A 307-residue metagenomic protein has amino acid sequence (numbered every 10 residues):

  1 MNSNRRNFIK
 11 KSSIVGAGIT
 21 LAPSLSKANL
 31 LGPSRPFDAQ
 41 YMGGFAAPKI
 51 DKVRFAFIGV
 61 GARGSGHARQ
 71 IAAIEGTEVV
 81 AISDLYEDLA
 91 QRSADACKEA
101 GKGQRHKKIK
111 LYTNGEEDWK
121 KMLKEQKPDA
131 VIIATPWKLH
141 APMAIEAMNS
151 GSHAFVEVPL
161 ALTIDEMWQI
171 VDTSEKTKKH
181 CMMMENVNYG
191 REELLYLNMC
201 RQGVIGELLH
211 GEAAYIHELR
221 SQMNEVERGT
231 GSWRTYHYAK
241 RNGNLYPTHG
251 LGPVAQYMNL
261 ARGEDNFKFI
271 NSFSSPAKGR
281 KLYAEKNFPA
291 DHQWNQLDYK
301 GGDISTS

Functional and structural regions predicted by a protein language model:
M1-S152, W168-H180: N-terminal glycine-/serine-/threonine-rich beta1-alpha1-beta2 phosphate-ribose binding loop of Rossmann-like
A46, S83, L282-S307: Glycine-enriched catalytic-core subsegment of oxygenase/oxidase enzymes
I50-K52, I74-T77, L208, F267 (+2 more regions): Extracellular structured ligand-interaction cores
G59, K176-M182, V187-F288, W294-N295: Predominantly a Rossmann-like dinucleotide-binding segment in NAD(P)-dependent oxidoreductases
G64, G115, H140, E166 (+2 more regions): Conserved donor sugar-nucleotide recognition element shared by glycan-biosynthetic enzymes
Y86, Y112-E116, P136-L139, L160-L162 (+2 more regions): Short, solvent-exposed turn/loop segments enriched in Gly/Ser/Thr/Pro and often Arg
T113-G115, V156, S274: Short loop/edge segments at beta-strand edges and connector loops that shape dinucleotide/nucleotide cofactor-binding
P128, M148, H153-F155, P159-M182 (+2 more regions): Hydrophobic, small-residue-rich alpha-helical packing segments that form membrane-like cores
